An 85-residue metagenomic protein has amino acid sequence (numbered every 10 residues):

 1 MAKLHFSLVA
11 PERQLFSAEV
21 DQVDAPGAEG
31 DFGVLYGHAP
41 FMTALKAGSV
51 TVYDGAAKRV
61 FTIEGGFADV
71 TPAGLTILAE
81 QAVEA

Functional and structural regions predicted by a protein language model:
M1-A2: N-terminal helix initiation/capping motif
H5-A85: Compact, glycine-rich, soluble single-domain proteins
